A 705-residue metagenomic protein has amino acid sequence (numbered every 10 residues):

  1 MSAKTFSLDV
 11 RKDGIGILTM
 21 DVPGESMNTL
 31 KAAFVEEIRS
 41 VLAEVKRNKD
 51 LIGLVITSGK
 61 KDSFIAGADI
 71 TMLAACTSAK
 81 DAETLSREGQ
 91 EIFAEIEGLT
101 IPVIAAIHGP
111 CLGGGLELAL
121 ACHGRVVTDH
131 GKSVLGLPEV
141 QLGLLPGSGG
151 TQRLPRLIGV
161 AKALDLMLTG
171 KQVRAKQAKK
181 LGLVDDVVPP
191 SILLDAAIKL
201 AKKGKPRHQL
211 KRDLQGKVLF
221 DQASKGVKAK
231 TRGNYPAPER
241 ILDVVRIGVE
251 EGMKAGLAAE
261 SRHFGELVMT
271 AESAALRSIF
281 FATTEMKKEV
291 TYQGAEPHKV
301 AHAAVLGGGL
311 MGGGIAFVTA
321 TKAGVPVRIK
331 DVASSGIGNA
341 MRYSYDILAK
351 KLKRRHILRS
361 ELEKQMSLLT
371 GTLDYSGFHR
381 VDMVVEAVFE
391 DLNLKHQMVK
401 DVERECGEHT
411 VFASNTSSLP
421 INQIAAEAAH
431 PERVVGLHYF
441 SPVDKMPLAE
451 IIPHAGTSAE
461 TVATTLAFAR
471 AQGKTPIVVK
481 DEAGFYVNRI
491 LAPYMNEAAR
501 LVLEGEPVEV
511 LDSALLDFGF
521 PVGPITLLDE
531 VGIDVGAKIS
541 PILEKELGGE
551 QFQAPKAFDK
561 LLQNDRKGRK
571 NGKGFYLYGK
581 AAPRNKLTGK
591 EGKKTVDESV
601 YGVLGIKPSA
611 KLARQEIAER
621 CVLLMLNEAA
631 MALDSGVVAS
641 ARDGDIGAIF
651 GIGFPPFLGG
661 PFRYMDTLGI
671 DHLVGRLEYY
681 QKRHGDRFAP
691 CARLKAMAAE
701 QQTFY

Functional and structural regions predicted by a protein language model:
M1-T57, A94: Conserved CoA-thioester-binding segment of acyl-CoA-metabolizing enzymes
F6-D13, D21-P23, A75-K80, T84-E88 (+3 more regions): N-terminal glycine-rich phosphate-binding loop for ADP-containing cofactors
I38-V41, V45, L118, I315 (+1 more regions): Structural preference for long, well-ordered alpha-helical segments in enzyme cores
I56, D69, L118-A119, A178 (+1 more regions): Hydrophobic/aromatic residues within transmembrane alpha-helices of multi-pass small-molecule transporters
S58-I92, C111, Q141-G143: Glycine- (often His-adjacent) and acidic-residue-rich active-site loop that binds/positions the CoA thioester
G59, Q90, E95-L142, P146 (+2 more regions): Glycine-rich beta-to-alpha active-site loop
